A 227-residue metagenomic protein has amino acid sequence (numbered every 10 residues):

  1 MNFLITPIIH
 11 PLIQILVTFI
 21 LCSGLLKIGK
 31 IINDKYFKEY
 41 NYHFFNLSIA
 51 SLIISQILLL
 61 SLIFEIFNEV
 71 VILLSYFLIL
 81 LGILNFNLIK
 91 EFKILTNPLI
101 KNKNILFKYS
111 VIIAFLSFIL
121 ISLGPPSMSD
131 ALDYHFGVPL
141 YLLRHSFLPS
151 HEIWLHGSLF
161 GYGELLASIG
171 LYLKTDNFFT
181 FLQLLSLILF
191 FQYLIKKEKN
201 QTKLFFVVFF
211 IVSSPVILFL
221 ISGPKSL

Functional and structural regions predicted by a protein language model:
M1-I100: Membrane-embedded, hydrophobic transmembrane alpha-helices
N2-H10, N41-Y42, F64-I66, R144-F147 (+3 more regions): Juxtamembrane segments of multi-pass membrane glycosylation machinery that transfer sugars from lipid-linked donors
I13, L80-F86, K103-S129, S213: Transmembrane signal-anchor helices characteristic of membrane glycosylation enzymes that use polyprenol
S23, K27-K30, L52-L58, L80-K90 (+3 more regions): Transmembrane-helix motifs of polytopic, lipid-linked glycan transferases
L47-S55, S110-A114, F181-K197, T202-L227: Membrane-embedded helix bundles of polyisoprenyl
L62-F67, L123-S127, L173, N177 (+1 more regions): Membrane-interface helix caps and helix-loop-helix hairpins in membrane proteins
F67-L74, D130-A131, F179, K203 (+1 more regions): Short, aromatic-rich membrane-interface segments at the entry and exit of alpha-helical transmembrane domains
G124-V138, R144-L166, L173, N177: Extracytoplasmic catalytic/substrate-binding loops of multi-pass membrane glycan-assembly enzymes
